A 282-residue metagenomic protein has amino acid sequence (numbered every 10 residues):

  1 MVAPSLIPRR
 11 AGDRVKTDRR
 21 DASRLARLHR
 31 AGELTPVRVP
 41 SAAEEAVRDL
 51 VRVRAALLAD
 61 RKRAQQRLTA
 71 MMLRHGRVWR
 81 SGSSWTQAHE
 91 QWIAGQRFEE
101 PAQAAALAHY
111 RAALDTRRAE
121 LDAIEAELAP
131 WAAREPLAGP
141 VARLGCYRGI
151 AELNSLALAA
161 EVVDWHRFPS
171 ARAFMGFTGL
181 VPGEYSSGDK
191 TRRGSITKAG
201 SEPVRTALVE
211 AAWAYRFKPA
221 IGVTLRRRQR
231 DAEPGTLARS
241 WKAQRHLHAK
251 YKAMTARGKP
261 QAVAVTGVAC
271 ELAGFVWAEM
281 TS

Functional and structural regions predicted by a protein language model:
M1-S282: A detector of single, family-specific signature residues that are central to catalytic or substrate-handling motifs
